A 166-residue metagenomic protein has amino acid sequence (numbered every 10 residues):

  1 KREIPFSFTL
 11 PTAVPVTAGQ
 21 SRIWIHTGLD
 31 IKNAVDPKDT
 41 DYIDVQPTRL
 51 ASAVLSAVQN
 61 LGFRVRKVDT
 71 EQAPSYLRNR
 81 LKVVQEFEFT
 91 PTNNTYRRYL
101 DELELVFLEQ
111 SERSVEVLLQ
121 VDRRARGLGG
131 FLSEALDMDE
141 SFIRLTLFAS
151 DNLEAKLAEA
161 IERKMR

Functional and structural regions predicted by a protein language model:
K1-A13: A beta-strand/beta-hairpin structural motif
E3-P5, K38-T40, E102: Intrinsic-disorder/low-complexity, polar/charged segments enriched in Ser/Thr/Lys/Arg/Asp/Glu/Gln
I4, V16-G19, P37, T48: Short, amphipathic alpha-helical segments
L10-I23: Short glycine/proline/serine/threonine-rich loop/turn segments at secondary-structure transition edges
L10-T12, T27-N33, P47-R49, E109-S111 (+2 more regions): Beta-strand elements of well-folded, non-transmembrane domains
K32-V58: Short beta-strand elements
A53-Q72, Y76-R78: Short helix-loop boundary/capping segments
D69-K164: C-terminal interaction module
